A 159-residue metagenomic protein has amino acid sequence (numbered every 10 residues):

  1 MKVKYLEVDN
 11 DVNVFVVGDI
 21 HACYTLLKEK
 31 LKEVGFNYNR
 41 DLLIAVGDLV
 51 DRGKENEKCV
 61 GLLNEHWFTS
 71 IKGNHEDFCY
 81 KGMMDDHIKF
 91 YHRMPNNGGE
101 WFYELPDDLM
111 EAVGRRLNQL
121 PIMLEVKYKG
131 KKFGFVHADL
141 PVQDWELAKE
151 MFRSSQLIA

Functional and structural regions predicted by a protein language model:
M1-V14: Acidic, histidine-bearing metal-coordination/catalytic regions of metal-dependent phosphoesterases
K4-L6, E33-V34, L124: Short, flexible, glycine/charge-rich loop motifs used to bind or transfer phosphoryl groups or to couple energy/partner
E7-D9, N37, K127: Short, flexible hinge/linker loops that cap or flank conserved catalytic cores
D11-N13, V17, A22-M94: Core catalytic region of metal-dependent phosphoesterases/phosphodiesterases, especially metallo-beta-lactamase-like
N56-V126, G130-F135, P141-V142, L147-A159: Active-site neighborhood of divalent metal-dependent phosphoester bond hydrolases
